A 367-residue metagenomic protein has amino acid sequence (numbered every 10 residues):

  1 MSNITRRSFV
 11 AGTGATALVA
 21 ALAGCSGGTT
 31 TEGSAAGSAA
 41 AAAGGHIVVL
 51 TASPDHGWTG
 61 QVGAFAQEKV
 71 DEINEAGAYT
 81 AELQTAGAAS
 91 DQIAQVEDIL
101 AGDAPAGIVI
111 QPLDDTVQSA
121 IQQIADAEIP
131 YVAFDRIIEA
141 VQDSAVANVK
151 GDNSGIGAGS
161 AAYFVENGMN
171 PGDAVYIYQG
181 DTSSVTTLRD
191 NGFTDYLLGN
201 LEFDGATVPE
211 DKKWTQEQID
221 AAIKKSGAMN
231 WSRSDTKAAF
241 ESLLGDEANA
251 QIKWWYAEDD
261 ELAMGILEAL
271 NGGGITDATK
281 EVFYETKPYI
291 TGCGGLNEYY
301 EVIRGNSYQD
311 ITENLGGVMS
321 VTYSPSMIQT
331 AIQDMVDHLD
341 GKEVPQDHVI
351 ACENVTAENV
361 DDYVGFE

Functional and structural regions predicted by a protein language model:
S2-A17: N-terminal secretory signal peptides and thylakoid transit peptides that target proteins across membranes
V10-A11, C25-E367: A residue-level marker of the well-folded mature domains of exported/periplasmic proteins
